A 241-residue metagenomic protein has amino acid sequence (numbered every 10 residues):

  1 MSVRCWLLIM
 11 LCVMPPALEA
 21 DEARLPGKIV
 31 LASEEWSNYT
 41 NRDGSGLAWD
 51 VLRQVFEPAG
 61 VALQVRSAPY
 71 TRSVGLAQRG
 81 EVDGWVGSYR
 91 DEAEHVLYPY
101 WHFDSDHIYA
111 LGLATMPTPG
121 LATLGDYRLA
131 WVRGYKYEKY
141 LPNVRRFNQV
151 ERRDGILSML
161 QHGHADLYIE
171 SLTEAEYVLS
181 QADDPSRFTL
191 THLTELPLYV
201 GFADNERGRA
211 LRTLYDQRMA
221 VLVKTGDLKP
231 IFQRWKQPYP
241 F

Functional and structural regions predicted by a protein language model:
M14-A17: N-terminal signal peptide c-region/cleavage motif recognized by signal peptidases
D21-V96, W235: Extracytoplasmic small-molecule ligand-binding "clamshell" domains of the periplasmic binding protein/Venus flytrap
S33-E34, S105-I108, S180-D216, Y239-F241: Periplasmic-binding protein-like
L47, V51, T123, S171 (+3 more regions): Short amphipathic alpha-helical coupling segments at ligand-binding clamshell hinges and other catalytic/signaling
A62, K136-R152, M219-F241: Ligand-binding clefts/hinges and TM-proximal coupling segments of bilobed small-molecule sensing domains
A62-P69, R145-R152, M159, T189-L190: Short beta-strand-to-loop elements that line the ligand-binding cleft of bilobed periplasmic-binding protein-like
G75-Q78, S88-V96, D166-T194: A ligand-binding cleft/hinge motif common to bilobed small-molecule-binding domains
L111-L129: Flexible hinge/capping segments at coil-to-helix
